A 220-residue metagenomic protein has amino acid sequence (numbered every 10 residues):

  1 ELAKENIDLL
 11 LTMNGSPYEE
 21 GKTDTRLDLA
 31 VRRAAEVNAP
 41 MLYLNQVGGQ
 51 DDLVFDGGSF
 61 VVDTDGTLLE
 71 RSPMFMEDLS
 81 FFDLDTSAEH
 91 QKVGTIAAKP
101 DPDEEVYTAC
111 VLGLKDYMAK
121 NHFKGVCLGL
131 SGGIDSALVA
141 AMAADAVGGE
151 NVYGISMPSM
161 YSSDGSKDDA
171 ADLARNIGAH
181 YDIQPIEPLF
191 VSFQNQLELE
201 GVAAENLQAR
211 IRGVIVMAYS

Functional and structural regions predicted by a protein language model:
E1-G129, D145, G149, Y181: Enzyme catalytic cores with a strong preference for nitrogen-chemistry domains
A3-N6, V147, I177, L197-S220: Active-site adenylate/phosphate-handling loop in enzymes that bind or generate adenylated species
L11, K124-L130, I134-A171: ATP-dependent adenylation/pyrophosphate-handling site
G21, T25, Q50, D101 (+5 more regions): Alpha-helix capping and helix-loop boundary segments enriched in small/acidic/polar residues
G21-D24, L53-D56, A137-M142, S156 (+2 more regions): Short acidic, glycine/serine/threonine-rich loops at helix termini
A30, A170, V216: Aromatic/hydrophobic pocket-lining residues that form π-stacking "cages" and hydrophobic walls in ligand
M76-D83, N151-S156, M160-G201, A209: A conserved beta-strand->alpha-helix junction
V106, V139, R212-I215: Catalytic-loop motifs flanking and including active-site residues across diverse enzymes
